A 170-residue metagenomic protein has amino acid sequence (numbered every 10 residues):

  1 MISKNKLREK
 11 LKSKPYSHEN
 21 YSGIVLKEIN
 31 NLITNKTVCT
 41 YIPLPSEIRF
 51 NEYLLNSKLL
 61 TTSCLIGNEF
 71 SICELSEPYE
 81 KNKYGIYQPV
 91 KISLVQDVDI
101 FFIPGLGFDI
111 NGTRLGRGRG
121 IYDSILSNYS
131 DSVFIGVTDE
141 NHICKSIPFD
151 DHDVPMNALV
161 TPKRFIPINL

Functional and structural regions predicted by a protein language model:
M1-I92, Q96: N-terminal active-site beta-alpha-beta segment that forms phosphate/nucleotide-binding and substrate-recognition loops
M1-K6, S13, Q96-F101, I110-T113 (+1 more regions): Surface-exposed, charge/polar-rich loops and edge strands
Y41, S63, R117, V137 (+1 more regions): Replace "coordinates the UDP/GDP/TDP-sugar" with "coordinates nucleotide-activated sugar donors
L44, G107, F165: Flexible, active-site-proximal loop/turn residues at the rims of small-molecule/cofactor binding pockets and catalytic
E47-F50, Y122, C144: Short, well-ordered alpha-helical microsegments
F50, E77, I86-Q88, F108-I110 (+3 more regions): Generic structural "secondary-structure junction" signal
G116-Y122: Charged helix-capping and loop-helix junction motifs
